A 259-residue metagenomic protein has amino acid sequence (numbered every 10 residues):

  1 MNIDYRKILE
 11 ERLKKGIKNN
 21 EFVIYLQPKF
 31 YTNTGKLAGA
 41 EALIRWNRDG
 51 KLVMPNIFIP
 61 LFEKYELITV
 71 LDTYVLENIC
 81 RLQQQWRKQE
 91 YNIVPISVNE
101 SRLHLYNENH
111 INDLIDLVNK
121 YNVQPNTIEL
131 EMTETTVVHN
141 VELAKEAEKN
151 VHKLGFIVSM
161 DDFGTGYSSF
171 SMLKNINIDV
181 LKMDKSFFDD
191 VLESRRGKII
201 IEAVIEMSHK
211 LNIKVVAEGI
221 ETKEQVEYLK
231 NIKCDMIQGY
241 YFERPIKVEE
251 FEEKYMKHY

Functional and structural regions predicted by a protein language model:
M1-V23, L67-V70, C80-R81, K88-Q89 (+2 more regions): Inter-domain helical "communication" segments and dimerization helices that couple sensory or membrane-embedded modules
M1-Y5, T32-N33, D49-K51, S101-E108 (+2 more regions): EAL-family c-di-GMP phosphodiesterase catalytic domain
N2-L61, M160, A217, E243-K247: Active-site core of bacterial EAL-family cyclic-dinucleotide phosphodiesterase domains
L9, A42, L61-F62, V75-Q83 (+4 more regions): Structural preference for long, well-ordered alpha-helical segments in enzyme cores
K15-N19, Y31, D49, Q85-N92 (+4 more regions): Nucleotide second-messenger and two-component phosphorelay signaling modules
T34-E41, L67-L143, G219: Catalytic core of bacterial c-di-GMP phosphodiesterases, primarily the EAL and HD-GYP domains, capturing alpha-helical
R81, N112-D116, L143-K153, I199-E206: Alpha-helical scaffolding segments of alpha/beta enzyme cores, especially the outer helices of TIM-barrel or partial
